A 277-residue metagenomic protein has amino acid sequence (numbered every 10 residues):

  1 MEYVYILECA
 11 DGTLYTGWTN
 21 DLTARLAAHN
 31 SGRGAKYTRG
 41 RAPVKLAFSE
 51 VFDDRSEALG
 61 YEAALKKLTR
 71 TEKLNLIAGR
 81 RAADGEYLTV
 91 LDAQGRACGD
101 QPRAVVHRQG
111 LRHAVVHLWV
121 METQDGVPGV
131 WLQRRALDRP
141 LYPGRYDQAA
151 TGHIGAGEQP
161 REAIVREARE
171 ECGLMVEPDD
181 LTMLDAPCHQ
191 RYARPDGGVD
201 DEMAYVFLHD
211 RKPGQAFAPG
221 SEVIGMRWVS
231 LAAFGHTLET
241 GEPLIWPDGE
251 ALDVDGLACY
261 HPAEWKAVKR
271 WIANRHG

Functional and structural regions predicted by a protein language model:
M1-D84: GIY-YIG nuclease catalytic motif and its immediate N-terminal context
E2, V44, E86, A114-V116 (+2 more regions): Change "...and in nucleic-acid phosphodiester-cleaving endonucleases..." to "...and in nucleic-acid processing enzymes
L14, A97, V127-V130: Hydrophobic "anchor" residues
V44-K45, M175-A186: A short coil-to-beta-strand element that immediately follows conserved catalytic motifs
G85-D125: Acidic, metal-coordinating catalytic segment for phosphate/diphosphate chemistry, firing primarily on the Nudix
V105-H117, G126-R166, E170: Conserved Nudix-box catalytic region and its N-terminal flanking loop in Nudix hydrolases and closely related
G144, P187-Y192, G198-G277: Nudix hydrolase/Nudix homology domain
